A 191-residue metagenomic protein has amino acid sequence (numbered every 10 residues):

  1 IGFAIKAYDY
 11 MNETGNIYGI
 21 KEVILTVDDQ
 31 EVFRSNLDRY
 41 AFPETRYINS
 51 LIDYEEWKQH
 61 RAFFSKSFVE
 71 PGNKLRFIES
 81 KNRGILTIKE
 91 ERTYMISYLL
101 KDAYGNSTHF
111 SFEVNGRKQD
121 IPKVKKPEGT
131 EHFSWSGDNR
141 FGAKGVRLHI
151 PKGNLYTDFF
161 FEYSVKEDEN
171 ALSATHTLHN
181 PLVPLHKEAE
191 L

Functional and structural regions predicted by a protein language model:
I1, F33-S35, G116-N139: Low-complexity, Pro/Ser/Thr- and charge-rich linker/hinge segments at domain boundaries
I1-T26, M95, A143, L182-L191: Contiguous beta-strand segments within globular domains
D9, L100-Y104: Surface-exposed loop/turn motifs at beta-strand-loop junctions within extracellular Ig-like and Fibronectin type III
G19, I24-L86: Exoplasmic/lumenal beta-rich domain surfaces
L86-T93: Surface-exposed, short loops/turns at beta-strand junctions within beta-sandwich domains
M95, A103-P127: Short beta-strand elements
I121-W135, E162-L191: Proteolytic processing hotspots in large secreted/extracellular or virion-associated proteins and select intracellular
S136-F161: Predominantly extracellular/luminal regions of secreted and cell-surface proteins, especially disulfide-bonded
